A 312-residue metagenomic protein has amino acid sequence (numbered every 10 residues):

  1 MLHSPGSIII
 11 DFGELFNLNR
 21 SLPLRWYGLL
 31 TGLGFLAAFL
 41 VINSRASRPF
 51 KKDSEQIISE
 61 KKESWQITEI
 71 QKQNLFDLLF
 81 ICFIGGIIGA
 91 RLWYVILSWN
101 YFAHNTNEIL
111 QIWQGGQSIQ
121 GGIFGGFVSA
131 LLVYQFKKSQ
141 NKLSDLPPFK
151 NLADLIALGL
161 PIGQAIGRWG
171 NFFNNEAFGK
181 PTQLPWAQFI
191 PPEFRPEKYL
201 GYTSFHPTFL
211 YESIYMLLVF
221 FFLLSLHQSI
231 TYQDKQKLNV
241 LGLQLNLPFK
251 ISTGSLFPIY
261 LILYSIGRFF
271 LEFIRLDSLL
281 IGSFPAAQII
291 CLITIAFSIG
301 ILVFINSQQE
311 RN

Functional and structural regions predicted by a protein language model:
M1-N312: A feature for loop-to-transmembrane-helix boundaries and adjacent hydrophobic helices in multi-pass integral membrane
